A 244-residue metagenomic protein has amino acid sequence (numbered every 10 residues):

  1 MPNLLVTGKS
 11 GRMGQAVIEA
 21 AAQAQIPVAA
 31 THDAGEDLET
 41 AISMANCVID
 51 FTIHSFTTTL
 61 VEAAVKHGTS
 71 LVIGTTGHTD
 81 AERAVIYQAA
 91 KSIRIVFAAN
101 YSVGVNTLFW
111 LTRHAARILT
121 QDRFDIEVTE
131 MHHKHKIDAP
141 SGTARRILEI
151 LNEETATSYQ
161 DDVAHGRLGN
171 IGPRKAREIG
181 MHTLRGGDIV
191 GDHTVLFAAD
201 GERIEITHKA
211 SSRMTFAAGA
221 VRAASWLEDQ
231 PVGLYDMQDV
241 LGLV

Functional and structural regions predicted by a protein language model:
N3-T7, R12-I42, T120-V244: C-terminal substrate-binding/catalytic lobe of Rossmann-fold NAD(P)-dependent oxidoreductases
L5, A29, S70-I73, R94-V96: Structural detector of well-ordered beta-strand residues that form the stable sheet scaffold of enzyme domains
D33-E36, T76-T79, Y101: Short, acidic/turn-prone active-site loops that include or flank metal/cofactor- and phosphate-binding residues
E36-T40, F56-T59, A81-V85: Short acidic active-site motifs
I42-T59, V65, T69-I73: Rossmann-like NAD(P)-binding element
T52-I53, T76, T183-R185: Short glycine-/small-residue-rich Rossmann-like dinucleotide-binding loops
E62, T75-F97, N106-H114: Rossmann-fold NAD(P)-binding glycine/threonine-rich loop
S70, V85-S102, L119, F124-D125: Rossmann-fold dehydrogenase core element
